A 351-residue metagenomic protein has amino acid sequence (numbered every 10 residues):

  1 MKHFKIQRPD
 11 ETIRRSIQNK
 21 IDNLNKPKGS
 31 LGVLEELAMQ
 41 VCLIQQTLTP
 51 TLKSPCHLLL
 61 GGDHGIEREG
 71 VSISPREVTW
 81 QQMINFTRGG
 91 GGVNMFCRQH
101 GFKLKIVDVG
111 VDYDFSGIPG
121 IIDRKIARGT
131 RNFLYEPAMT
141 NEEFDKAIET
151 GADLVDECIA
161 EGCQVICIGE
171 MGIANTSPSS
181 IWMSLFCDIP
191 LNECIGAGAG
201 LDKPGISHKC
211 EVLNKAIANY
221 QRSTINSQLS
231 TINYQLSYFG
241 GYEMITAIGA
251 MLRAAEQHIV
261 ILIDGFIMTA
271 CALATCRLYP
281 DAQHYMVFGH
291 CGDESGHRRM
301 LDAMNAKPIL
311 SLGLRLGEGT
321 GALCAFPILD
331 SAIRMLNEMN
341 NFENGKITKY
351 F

Functional and structural regions predicted by a protein language model:
M1-N226, S230-F351: N-terminal loops that bind phosphate or other acidic moieties and the adjacent beta-alpha structural core
